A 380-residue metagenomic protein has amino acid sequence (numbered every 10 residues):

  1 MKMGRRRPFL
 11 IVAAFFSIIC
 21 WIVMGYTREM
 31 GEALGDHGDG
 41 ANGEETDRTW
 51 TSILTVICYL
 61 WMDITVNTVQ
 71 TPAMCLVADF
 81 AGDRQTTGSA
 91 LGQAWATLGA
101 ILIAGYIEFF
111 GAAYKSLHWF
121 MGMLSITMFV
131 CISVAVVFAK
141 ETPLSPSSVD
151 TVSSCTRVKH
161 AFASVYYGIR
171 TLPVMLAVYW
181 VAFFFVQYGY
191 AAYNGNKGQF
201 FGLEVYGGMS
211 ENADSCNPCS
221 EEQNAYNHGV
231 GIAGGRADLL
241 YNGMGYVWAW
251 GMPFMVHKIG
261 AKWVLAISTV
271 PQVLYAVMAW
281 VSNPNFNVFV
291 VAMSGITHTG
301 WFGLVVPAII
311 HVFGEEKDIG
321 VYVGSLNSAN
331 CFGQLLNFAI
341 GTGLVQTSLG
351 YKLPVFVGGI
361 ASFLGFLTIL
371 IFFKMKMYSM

Functional and structural regions predicted by a protein language model:
M1-G4, G111, V247-A261, V345: Helix-to-loop junctions at the C-terminal end of transmembrane segments in multipass secondary transporters
L10-R48, V270-S282: C-terminal ends and interior cores of transmembrane alpha-helices in multi-pass membrane transporters/permeases
L34, N42-L60, V66-M74, F80-A192 (+1 more regions): Intracellular loop-helix junctions on the cytosolic face of multi-pass helical membrane proteins
S52-I53, D83-G92, G231, E315-N327: Loop-to-transmembrane helix entry/capping segments in MFS-fold secondary transporters and related SLC/MFSD carriers
V66-A81, G300-E315: Intracellular juxtamembrane helix-capping segments at the cytosolic ends of symmetry-related transmembrane helices
G234-F254: Transmembrane alpha-helices of Major Facilitator/SLC transporters
I259, W263-L304: C-terminal transmembrane helical hairpin of 12-TM major facilitator-type secondary transporters
K317-Q346: A late C-terminal transmembrane helix in Major Facilitator Superfamily
